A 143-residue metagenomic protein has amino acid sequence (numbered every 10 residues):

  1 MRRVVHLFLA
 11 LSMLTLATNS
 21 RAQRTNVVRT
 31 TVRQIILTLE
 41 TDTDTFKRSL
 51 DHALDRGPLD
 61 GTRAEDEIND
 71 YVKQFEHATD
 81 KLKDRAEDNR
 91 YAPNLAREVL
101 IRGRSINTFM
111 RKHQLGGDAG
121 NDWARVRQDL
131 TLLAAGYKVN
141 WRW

Functional and structural regions predicted by a protein language model:
M1-V4: Positively charged n-region of N-terminal signal peptides that target proteins for export
H6-T15: Bacterial N-terminal signal peptides
A17-N19: N-terminal signal peptide c-region/cleavage motif recognized by signal peptidases
R21-N69: Immediate post-signal-peptide N-terminus of mature secreted/exported proteins
R33-I36, E40-T43, E65, N69-E76 (+4 more regions): Generic structural concept
T45-R48, H52-D55, L59, K81 (+3 more regions): Heptad-repeat coiled-coil alpha-helices
I68-Q114: Long, amphipathic, charge-rich alpha-helical segments that form helical bundles/coiled-coils
R111-W143: A charged, solvent-exposed segment within the mature domains of Sec-exported extracytoplasmic proteins
